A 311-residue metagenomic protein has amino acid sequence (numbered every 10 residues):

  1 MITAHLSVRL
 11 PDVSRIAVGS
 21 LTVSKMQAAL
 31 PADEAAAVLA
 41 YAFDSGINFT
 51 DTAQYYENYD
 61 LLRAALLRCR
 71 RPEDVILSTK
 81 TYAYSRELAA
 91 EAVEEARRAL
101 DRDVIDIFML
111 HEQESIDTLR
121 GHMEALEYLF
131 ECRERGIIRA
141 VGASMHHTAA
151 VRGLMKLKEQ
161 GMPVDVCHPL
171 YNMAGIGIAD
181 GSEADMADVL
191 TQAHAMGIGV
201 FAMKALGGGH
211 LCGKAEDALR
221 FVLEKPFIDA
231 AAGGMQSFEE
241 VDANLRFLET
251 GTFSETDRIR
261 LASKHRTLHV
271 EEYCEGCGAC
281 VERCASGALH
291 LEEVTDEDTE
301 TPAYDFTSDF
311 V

Functional and structural regions predicted by a protein language model:
M1-E73, E134: N-terminal binding-site loop/beta-alpha segment at the start of enzyme catalytic domains that lines or forms
A4, Q113-E282, S286-G287, L291 (+2 more regions): Beta/alpha (TIM)-barrel catalytic core signal, keyed to glycine-rich beta->alpha loops juxtaposed to Asp/Glu that bind
L6, V18, A42, T50 (+9 more regions): Conserved, mostly hydrophobic/aromatic
S7-V13, D44, R63-D74, E94-D103 (+3 more regions): Acidic (Asp/Glu)-rich catalytic clusters
L21-D33, S78-E87, E114-L119, L211-G213: Active-site mouth loops of central-metabolism enzymes
A28-A42, R86-D101, H147-L157, K214-F221: Short, acidic/polar
R97-D117: Active-site groove signature of glycoside hydrolases
E297-V311: Flanking helices and flexible, charged tails adjoining ferredoxin-like Fe-S electron-transfer domains in multi-subunit
